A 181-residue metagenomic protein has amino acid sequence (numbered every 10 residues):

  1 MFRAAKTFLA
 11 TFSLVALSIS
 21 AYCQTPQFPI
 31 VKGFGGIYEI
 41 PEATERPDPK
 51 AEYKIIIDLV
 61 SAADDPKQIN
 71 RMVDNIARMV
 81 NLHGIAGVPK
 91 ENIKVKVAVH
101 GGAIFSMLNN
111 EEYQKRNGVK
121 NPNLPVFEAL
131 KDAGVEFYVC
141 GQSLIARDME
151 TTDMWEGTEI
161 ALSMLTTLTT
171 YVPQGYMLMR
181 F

Functional and structural regions predicted by a protein language model:
M1-T7: Positively charged n-region of N-terminal signal peptides that target proteins for export
L9-S20: Bacterial N-terminal signal peptides
Q24-K32, I37, N110-Q114, G118-F181: A cross-taxonomic marker for long C-terminal extensions/tails that follow the last structured domain
D48-P66, S106-E111: Acidic/histidine-rich, surface-exposed loop or edge segments in extracytoplasmic proteins
K54-D58, V95-V99, E136-V139: Structural recognition of the beta-strand scaffold that forms the well-ordered cores of secreted hydrolase catalytic
A62-M72, K90, K120, A161: Solvent-exposed, acidic/flexible segments
I69-V88: Histidine-anchored nucleotide/phosphate-binding helix
P89-L108: Acidic helix-start/capping segments at beta-turn-to-alpha-helix junctions
